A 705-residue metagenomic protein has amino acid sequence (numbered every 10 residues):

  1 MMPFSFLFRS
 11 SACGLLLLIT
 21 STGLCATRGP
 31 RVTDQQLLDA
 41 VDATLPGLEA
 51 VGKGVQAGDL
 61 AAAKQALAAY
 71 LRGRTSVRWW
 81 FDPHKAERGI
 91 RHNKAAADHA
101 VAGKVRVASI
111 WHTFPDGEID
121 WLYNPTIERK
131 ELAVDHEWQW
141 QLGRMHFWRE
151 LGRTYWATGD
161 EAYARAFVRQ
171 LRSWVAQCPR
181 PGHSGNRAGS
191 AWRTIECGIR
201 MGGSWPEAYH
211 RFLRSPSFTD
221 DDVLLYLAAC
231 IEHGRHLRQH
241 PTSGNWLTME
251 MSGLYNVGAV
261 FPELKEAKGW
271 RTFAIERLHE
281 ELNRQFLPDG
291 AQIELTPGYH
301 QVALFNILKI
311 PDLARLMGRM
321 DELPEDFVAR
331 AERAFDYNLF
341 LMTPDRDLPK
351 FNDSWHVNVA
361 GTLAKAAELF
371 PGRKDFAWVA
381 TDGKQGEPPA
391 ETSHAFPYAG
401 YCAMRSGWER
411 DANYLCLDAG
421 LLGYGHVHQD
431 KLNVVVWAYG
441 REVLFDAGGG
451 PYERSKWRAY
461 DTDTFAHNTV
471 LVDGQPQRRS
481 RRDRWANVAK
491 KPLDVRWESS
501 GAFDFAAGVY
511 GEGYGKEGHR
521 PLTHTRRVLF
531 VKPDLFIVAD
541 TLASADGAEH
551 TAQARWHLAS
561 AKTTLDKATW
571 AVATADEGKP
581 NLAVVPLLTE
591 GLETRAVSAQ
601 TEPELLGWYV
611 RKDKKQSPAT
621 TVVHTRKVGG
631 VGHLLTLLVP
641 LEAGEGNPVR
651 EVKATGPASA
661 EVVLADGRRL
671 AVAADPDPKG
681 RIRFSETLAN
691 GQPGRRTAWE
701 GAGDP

Functional and structural regions predicted by a protein language model:
M1-A12: Bacterial N-terminal signal peptides that target proteins for export
S10-T22: Bacterial N-terminal signal peptides
C25-T27, G198, G361-L363, G450-P705: CBM-like, beta-strand-rich accessory domains located in the C-terminal region of large, secreted polysaccharide-active
T27-R106: Extreme N-terminal leader/anchor segments
A63, R72-T75, K85-D98, G103-R106 (+4 more regions): Short, solvent-exposed loop/edge-beta patches enriched in aromatic
W111-E332, D336, M342: Aromatic-lined, polymer-binding surfaces characteristic of secreted/periplasmic polysaccharide-degrading enzymes
G143, E250, A334, Y398-G400 (+5 more regions): Residues that flank catalytic or metal-binding motifs in active/ligand-binding sites
L287, A291-L444, R496-S499, S617 (+2 more regions): Carbohydrate-active enzyme catalytic cores, enriched for enzymes that act on polyanionic acidic polysaccharides
